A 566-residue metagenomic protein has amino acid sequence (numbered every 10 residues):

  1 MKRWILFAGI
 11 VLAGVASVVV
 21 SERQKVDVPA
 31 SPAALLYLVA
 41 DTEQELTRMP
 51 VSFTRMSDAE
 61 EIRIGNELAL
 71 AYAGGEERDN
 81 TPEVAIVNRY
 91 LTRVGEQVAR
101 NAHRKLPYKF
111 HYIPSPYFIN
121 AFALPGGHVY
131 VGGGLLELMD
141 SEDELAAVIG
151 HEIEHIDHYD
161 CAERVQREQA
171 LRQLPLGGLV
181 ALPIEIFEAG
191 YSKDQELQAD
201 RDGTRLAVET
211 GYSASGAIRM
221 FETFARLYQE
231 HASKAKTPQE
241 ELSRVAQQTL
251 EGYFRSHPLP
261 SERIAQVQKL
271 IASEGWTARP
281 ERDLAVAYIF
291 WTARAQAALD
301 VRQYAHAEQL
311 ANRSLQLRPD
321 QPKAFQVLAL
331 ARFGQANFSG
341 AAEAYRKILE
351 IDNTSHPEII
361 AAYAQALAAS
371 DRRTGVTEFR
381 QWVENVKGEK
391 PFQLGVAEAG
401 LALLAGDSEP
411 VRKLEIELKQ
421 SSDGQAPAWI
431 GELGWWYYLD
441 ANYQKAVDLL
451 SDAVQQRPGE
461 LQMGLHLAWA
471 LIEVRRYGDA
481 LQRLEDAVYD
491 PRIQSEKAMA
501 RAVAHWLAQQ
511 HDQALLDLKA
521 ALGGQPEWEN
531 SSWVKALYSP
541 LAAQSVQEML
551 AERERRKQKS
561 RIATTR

Functional and structural regions predicted by a protein language model:
K2-Q455, G459-W469, R475-A502, A508 (+5 more regions): A Zn2+-metalloprotease active-site environment signal
S531-A536: Acidic, Ser/Thr-rich low-complexity linear motifs
